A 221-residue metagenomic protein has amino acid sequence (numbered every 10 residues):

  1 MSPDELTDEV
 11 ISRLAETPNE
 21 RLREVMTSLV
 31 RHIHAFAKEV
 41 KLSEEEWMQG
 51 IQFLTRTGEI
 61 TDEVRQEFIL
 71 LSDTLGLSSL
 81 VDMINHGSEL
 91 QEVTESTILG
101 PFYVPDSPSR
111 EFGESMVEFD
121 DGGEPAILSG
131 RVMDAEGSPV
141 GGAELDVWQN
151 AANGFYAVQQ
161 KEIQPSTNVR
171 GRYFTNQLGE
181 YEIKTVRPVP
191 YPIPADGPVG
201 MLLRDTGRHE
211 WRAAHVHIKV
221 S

Functional and structural regions predicted by a protein language model:
M1-S221: Beta-strand-dominated extracellular/periplasmic modules and repeats in secreted or surface-exposed proteins
